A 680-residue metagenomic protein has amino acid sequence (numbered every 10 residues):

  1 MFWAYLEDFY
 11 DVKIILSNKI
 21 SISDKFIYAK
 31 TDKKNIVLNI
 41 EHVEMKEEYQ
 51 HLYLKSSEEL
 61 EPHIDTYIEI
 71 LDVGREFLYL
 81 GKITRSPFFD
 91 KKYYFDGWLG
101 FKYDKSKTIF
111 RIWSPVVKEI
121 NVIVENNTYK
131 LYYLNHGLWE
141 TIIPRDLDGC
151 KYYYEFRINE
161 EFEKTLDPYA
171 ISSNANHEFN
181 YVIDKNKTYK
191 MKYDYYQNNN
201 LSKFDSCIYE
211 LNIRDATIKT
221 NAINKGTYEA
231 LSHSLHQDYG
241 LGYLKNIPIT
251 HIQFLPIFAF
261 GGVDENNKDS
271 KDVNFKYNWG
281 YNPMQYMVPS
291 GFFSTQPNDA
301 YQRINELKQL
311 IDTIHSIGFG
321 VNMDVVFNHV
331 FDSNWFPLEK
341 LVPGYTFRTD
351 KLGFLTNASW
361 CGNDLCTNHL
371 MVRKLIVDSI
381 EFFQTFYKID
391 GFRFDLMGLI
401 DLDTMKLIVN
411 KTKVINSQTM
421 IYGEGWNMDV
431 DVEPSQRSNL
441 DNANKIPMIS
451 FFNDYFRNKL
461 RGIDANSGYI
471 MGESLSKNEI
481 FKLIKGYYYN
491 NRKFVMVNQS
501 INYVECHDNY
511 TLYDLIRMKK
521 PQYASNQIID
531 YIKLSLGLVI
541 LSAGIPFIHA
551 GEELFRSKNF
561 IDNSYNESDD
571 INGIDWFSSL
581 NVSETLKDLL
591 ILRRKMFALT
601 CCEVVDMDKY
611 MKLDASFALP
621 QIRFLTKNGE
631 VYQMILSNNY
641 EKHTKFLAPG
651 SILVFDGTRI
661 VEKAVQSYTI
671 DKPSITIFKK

Functional and structural regions predicted by a protein language model:
Y10-I14, S106-F110: Structural beta-strand segments of beta-rich domains
S17-D24, W113-E119, D508, N639-E641: Short proline/glycine-enriched turn/loop motifs at strand-loop junctions of beta-rich domains
K19-N39, K118-N126: Short, surface-exposed alpha-helix to beta-strand junction/turn motifs within ectodomains of secreted and cell-envelope
E48-I109, L134-G226, A230: The feature marks proteins involved in alpha-glucan
Y132-Y133, N274, Y281, T385 (+2 more regions): Active-site-proximal helices and loops of the catalytic beta/alpha 8
G149-C150, E662-K680: C-terminal beta-strand-rich structural cap/linker in extracellular carbohydrate-active enzymes
R214-Q237, L241-Y387, M397-I400, M405-I415: Substrate-binding/active-site clefts of carbohydrate-active enzymes
V497-S651, I670: Loop/helix patches that line or flank the sugar-binding groove of alpha-linked glycan CAZymes
